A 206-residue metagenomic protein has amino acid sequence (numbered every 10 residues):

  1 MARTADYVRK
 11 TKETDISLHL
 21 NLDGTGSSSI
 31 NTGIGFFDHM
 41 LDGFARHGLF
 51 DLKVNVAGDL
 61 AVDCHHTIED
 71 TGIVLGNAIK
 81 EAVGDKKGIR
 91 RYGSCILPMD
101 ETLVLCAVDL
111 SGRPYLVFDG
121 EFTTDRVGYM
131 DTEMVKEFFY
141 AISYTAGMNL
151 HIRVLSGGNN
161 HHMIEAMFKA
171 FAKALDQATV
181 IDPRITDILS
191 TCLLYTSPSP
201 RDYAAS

Functional and structural regions predicted by a protein language model:
A2-S197: N-terminal intrinsically disordered, cationic/polar leader segments that include organellar targeting peptides
Y195-S206: Single conserved hydrophobic/aromatic residue that forms the stacking wall/gate of nucleotide- or nucleobase-binding
